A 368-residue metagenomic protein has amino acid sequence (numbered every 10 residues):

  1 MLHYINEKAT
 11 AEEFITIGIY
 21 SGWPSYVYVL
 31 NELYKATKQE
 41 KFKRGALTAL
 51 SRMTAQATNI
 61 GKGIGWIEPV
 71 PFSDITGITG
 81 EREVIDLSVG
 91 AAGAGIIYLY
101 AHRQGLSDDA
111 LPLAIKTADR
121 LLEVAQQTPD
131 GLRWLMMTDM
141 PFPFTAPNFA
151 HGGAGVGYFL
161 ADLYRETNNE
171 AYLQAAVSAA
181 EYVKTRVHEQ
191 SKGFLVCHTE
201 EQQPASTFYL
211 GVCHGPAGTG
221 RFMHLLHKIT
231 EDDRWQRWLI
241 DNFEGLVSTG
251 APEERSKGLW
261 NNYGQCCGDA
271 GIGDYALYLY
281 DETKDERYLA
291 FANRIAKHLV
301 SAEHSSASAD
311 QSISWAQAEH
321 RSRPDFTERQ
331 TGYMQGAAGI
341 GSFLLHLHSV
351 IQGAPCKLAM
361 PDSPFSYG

Functional and structural regions predicted by a protein language model:
M1-G368: Glycan-recognition and catalytic cores of secretory/periplasmic carbohydrate-active enzymes
